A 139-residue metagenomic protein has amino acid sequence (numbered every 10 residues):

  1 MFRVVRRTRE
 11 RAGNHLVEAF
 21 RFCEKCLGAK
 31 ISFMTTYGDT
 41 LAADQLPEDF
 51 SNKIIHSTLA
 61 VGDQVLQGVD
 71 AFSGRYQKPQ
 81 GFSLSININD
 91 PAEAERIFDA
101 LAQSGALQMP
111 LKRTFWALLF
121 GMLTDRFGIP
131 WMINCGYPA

Functional and structural regions predicted by a protein language model:
M1-R6, L27, S32-F33, K53 (+3 more regions): Vicinal oxygen chelate
F2-V5, E10-D63: Core segments of cupin and vicinal oxygen chelate
